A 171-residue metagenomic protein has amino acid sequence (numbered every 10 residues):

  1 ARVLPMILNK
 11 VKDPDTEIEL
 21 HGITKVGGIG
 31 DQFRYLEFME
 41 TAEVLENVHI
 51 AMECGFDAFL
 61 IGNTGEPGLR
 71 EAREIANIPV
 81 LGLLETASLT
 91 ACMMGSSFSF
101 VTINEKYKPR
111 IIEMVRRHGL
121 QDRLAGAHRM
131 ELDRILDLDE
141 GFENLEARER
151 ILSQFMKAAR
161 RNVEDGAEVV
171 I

Functional and structural regions predicted by a protein language model:
A1, I61-G68, I103-Y107, I171: Gly/Ser/Thr-rich loops at beta-strand to alpha-helix junctions that form or flank small-molecule/cofactor-binding
V3-T16: A short, Lys/Arg-enriched amphipathic alpha-helix followed by its capping loop at the start of a domain
E17-A42, L136-E143: N-terminal beta-loop-helix "entrance" segment that forms/cooperates in small-molecule cofactor or anionic ligand
F33-I50, E149-A158: Glycine-rich, highly charged phosphate/nucleotide-binding loops
M52-G65, D165-I171: Short acidic, glycine-rich surface-loop motifs adjacent to enzyme active sites
R73-M94: Short, acidic/small-residue loops that bind anionic groups at enzyme active sites
F98-V101: Conserved beta-strand elements of the Class I
R116-V169: Active-site rim beta-loop-alpha module in soluble metabolic enzymes
